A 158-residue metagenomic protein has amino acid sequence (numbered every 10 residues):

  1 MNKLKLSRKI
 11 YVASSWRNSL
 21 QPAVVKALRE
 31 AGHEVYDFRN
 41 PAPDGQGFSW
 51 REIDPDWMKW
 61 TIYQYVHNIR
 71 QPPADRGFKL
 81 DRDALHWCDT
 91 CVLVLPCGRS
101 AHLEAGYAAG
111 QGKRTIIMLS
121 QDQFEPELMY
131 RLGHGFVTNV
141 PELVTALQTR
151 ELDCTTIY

Functional and structural regions predicted by a protein language model:
M1-Y158: Conserved catalytic or regulatory cores that recognize and/or transform ribose-phosphate-containing ligands
